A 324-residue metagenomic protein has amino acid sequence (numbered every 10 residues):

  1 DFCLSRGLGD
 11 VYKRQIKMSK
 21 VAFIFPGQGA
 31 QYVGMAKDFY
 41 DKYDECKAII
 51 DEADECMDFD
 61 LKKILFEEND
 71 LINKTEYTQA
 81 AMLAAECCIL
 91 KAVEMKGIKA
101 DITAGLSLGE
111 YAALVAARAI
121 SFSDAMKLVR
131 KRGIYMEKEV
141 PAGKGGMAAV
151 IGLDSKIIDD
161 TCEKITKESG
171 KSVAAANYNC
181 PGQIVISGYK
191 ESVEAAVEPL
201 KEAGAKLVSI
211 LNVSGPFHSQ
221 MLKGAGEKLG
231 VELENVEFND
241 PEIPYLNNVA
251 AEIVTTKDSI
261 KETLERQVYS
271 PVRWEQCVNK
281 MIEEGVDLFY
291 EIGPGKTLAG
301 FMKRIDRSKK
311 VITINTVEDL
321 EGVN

Functional and structural regions predicted by a protein language model:
D1-Q15: Single conserved hydrophobic/aromatic residue that forms the stacking wall/gate of nucleotide- or nucleobase-binding
K17-M18, N239-I243, N247, I253 (+3 more regions): Cys-dependent protein tyrosine phosphatase-like superfamily
S19-I158, L288-V317: FabD-like malonyl-/acyl-CoA
Q28-A30, M57, A117-Y269: Alpha/beta catalytic cores of group-transfer enzymes, especially the acyltransferase/condensing modules of polyketide
T78-A80, P216, P271: Glycine-rich phosphate/pyrophosphate-binding beta-alpha loops
E94, K201, I282-E283: Non-catalytic positions within long, well-ordered alpha-helices that form the structural scaffold/packing of enzyme
